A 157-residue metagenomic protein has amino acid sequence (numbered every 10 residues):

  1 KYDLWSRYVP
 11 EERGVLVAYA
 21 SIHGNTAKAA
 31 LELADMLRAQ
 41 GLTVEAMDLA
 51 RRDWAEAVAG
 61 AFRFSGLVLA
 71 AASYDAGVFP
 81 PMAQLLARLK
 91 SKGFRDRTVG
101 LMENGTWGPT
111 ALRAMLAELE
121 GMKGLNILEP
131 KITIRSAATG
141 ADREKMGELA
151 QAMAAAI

Functional and structural regions predicted by a protein language model:
D3-G14, K28-L49, A57-I157: FMN-binding flavodoxin-like domain, especially the glycine-rich phosphate-binding loop
Y19-S21, E103: Short beta-strand/turn micro-motifs composed of small residues that flank or help shape donor/cofactor-binding pockets
S21-I22, A138: Structured beta->alpha junctions
G24-T26: Glycine-rich phosphate/diphosphate-binding loop of Rossmann-like nucleotide-binding domains
D53: Active-site loop segments of alpha/beta catalytic cores
